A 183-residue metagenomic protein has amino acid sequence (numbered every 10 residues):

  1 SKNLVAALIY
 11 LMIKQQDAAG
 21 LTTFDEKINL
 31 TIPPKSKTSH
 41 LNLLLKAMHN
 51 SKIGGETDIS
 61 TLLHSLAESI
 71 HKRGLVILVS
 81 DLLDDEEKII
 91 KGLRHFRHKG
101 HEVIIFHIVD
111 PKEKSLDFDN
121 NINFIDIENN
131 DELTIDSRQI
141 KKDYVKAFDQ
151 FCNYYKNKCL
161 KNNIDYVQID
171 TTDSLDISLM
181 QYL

Functional and structural regions predicted by a protein language model:
K2-L183: Exposed, interaction-prone extracellular/peripheral surfaces
